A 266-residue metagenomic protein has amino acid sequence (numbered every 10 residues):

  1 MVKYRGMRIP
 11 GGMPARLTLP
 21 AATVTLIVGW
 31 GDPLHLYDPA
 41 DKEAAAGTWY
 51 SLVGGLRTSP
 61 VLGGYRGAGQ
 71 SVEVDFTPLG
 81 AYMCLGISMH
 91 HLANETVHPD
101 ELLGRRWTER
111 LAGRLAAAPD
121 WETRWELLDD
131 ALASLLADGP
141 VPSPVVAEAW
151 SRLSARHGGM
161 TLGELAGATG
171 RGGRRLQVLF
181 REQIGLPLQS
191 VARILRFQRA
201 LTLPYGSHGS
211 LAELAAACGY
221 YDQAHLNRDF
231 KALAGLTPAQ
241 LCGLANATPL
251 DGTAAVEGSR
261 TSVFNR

Functional and structural regions predicted by a protein language model:
M1-G173, Q183-L188, T202-Y205, S210-Y221 (+1 more regions): Alpha-helical bundle regulatory/interaction domains
F180, A192, D229-F230, C242: DNA major-groove recognition helix of helix-turn-helix
K231, L236: Functionally critical mobile loop/hinge segments
